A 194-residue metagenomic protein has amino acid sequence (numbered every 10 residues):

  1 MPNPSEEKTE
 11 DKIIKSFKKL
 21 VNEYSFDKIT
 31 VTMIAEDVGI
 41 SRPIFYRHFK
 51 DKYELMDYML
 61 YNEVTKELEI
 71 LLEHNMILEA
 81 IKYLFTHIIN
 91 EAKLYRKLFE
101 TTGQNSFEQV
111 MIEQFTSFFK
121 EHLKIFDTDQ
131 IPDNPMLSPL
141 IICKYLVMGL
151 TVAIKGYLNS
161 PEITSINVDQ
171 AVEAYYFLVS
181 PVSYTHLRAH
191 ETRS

Functional and structural regions predicted by a protein language model:
M1-Y24, K28, M33, D37: Basic, helix-initiating cap at the start of DNA-binding domains
V21, T30-V31, F45, K52 (+1 more regions): Amphipathic alpha-helical segments enriched in hydrophobic/aromatic and basic residues that form the DNA-contacting
G39-F49: Short hydrophobic/aromatic patch on the recognition helix
L60-K66: Short, basic, alpha-helical segments at the C-terminal edge of helix-turn-helix-like DNA-binding modules
E69-L94: Hydrophobic alpha-helical connector segments
Q104-Q130, L137-V152: Amphipathic alpha-helical packing segments from all-alpha helical-bundle domains
M136-N159, N167-P181: Hydrophobic alpha-helical segments that form the core of small-molecule binding pockets and/or dimer interfaces
T185-S194: Conserved small/polar residues in nucleotide/adenosyl-binding loops
